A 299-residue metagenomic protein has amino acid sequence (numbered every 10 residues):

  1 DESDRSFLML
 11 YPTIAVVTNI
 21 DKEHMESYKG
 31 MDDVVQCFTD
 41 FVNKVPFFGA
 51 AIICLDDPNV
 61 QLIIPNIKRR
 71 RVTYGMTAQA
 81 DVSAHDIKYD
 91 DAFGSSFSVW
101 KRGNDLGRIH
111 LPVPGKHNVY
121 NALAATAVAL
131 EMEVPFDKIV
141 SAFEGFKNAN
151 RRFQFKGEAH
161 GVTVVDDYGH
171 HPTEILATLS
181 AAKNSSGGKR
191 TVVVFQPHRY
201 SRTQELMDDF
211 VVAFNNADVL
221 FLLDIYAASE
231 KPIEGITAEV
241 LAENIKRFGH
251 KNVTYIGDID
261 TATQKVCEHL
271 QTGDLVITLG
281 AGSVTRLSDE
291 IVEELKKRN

Functional and structural regions predicted by a protein language model:
D1-S6: Conserved coil-to-alpha-helix start sites within the AMP-binding
L8-V164, A242-E243: Acidic, Mg2+-coordinating active-site environments of NTP-dependent enzymes
T39, K68-R70, G103-N104, P114-H117 (+2 more regions): ATP-dependent carboxylate-amine ligase
